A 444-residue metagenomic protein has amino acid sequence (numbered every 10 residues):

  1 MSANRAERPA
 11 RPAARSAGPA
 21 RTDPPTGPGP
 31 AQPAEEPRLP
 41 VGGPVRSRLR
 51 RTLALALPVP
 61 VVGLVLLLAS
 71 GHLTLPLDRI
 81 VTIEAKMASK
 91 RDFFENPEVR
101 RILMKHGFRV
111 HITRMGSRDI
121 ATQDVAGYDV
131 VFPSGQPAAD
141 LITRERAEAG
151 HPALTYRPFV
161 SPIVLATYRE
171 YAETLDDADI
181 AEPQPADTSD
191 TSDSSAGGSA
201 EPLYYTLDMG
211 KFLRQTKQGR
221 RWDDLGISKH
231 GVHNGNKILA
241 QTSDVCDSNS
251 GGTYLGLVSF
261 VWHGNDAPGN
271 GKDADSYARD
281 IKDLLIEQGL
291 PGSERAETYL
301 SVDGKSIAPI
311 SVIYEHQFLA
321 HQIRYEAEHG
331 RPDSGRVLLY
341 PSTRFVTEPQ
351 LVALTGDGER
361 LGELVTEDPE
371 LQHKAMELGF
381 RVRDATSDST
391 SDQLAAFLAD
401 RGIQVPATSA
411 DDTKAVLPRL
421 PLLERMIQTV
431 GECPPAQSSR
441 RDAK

Functional and structural regions predicted by a protein language model:
S2-L66, R79, S192, L354-K444: Extracellular/periplasmic juxtamembrane helices and adjacent flexible linkers that interface with membrane partners
R5, L75-N234, F397, L420 (+2 more regions): N-terminal segment of the mature folded domain
I80, P158-P162, G235-K237, D244 (+2 more regions): Extracytoplasmic
T155-L165, D275-L285, A327-D357: Periplasmic-binding protein-like
V164-Y171, D244, S342-L361, H373-G379 (+1 more regions): A bilobed periplasmic-binding-protein/Venus flytrap-type ligand-binding module shared by bacterial periplasmic
Y171-D176, H263-P268, G356-R360: Short helix-loop capping/hinge motifs at secondary-structure junctions, enriched in acidic/polar residues
M209-C246, A278-S293: Alpha-helix-centered segments that form part of catalytic cores
T253-P332, R336-V337: Ligand-binding pocket segment of bilobal, Venus flytrap-like solute-binding proteins
